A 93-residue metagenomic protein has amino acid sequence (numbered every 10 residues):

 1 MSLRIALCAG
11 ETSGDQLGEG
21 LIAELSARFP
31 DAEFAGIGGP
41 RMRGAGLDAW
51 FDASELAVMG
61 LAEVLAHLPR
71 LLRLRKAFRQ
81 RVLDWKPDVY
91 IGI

Functional and structural regions predicted by a protein language model:
S2-I93: Active-site and donor-binding regions of nucleotide-sugar-utilizing enzymes
